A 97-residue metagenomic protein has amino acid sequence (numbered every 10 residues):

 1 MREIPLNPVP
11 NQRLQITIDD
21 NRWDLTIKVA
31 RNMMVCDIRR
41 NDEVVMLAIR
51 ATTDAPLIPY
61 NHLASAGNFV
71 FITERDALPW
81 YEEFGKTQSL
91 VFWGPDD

Functional and structural regions predicted by a protein language model:
M1-T26: Short, charged/polar N-terminal "headpieces" of proteins
V9, N21, A30, N41 (+2 more regions): Generic structural motif
R31-T73: Acidic, aromatic-enriched beta-alpha/helix-loop junctions
A55-D97: Acidic, low-complexity intrinsically disordered segments
